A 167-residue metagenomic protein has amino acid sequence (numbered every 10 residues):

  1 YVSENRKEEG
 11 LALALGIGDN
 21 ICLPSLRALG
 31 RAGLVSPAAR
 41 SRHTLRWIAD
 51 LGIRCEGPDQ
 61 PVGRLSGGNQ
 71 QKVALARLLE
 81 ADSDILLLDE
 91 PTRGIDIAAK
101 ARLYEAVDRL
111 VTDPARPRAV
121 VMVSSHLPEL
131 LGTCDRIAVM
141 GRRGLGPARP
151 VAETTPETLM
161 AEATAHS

Functional and structural regions predicted by a protein language model:
Y1-S167: Glycine-rich phosphate-binding loops of nucleotide-dependent enzymes
